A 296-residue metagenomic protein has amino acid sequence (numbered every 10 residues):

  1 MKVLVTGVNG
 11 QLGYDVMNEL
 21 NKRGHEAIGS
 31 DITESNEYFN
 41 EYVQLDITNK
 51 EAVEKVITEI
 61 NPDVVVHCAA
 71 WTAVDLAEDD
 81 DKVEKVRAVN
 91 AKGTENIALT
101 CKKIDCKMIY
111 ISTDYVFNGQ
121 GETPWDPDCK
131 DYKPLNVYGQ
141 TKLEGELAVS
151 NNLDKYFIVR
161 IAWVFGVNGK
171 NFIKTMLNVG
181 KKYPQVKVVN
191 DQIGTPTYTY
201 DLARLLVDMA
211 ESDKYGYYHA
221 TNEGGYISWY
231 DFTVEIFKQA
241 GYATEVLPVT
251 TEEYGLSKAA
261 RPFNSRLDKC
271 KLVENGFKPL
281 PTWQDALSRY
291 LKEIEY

Functional and structural regions predicted by a protein language model:
M1-R23: N-terminal Rossmann NAD(P)H-binding glycine-rich loop of SDR-like oxidoreductase domains
T6, S30, V65-A69, M108-T113 (+2 more regions): SDR active-site strand-loop-helix element
E34-N49: Rossmann-fold cofactor-recognition segment
I47-V89: NAD(P)H-binding glycine-rich loop region in Rossmannoid oxidoreductase-like domains and their noncatalytic homologs
E84-N96, V116-V159, V164: Catalytic helix-loop patch of NAD(P)-dependent Rossmann-fold dehydrogenases
L147-G194, Y200-D201, D208: NAD(P)-dependent short-chain dehydrogenase/reductase
L205, S212-S257, F263: Mid/C-terminal beta-alpha module of Rossmann-like enzyme folds, strongest in SDR-family dehydrogenases/epimerases
S228-V234, T250-Y290, I294-Y296: Conserved C-terminal active-site "lid" loop/helix of NAD(P)H-dependent oxidoreductases that clamps the redox cofactor
